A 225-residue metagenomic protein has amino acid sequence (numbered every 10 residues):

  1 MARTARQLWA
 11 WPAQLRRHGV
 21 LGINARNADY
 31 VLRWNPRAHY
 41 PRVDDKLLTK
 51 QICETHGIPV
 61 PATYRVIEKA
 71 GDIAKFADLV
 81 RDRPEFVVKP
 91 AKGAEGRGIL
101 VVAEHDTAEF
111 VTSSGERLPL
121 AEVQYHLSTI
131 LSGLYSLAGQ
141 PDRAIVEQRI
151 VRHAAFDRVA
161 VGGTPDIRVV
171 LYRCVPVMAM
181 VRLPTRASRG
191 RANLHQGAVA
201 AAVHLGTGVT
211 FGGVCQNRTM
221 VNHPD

Functional and structural regions predicted by a protein language model:
M1-E85, P90-S113: Conserved N-proximal alpha/beta basic substrate-recognition cap immediately N-terminal to, or forming the N-lobe
S114-R218: Phosphate-binding site of ATP-dependent enzymes
M220-D225: Extracytoplasmic gating/loop element in the C-terminal half of outer-membrane beta-barrel translocons and assembly
